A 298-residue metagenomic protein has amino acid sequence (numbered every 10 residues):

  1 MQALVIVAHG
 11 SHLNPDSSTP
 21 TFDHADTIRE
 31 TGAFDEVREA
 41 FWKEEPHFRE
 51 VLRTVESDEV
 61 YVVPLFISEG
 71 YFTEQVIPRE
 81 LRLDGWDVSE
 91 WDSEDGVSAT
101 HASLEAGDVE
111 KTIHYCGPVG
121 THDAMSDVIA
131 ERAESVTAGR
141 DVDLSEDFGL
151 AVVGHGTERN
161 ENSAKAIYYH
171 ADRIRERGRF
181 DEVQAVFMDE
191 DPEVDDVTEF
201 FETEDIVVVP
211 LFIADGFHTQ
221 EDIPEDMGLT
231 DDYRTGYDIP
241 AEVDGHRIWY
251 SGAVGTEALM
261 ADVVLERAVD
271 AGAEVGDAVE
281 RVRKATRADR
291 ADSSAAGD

Functional and structural regions predicted by a protein language model:
M1-D298: Extended amphipathic ligand-handling, pore-lining, and cofactor/metal-binding catalytic surfaces
